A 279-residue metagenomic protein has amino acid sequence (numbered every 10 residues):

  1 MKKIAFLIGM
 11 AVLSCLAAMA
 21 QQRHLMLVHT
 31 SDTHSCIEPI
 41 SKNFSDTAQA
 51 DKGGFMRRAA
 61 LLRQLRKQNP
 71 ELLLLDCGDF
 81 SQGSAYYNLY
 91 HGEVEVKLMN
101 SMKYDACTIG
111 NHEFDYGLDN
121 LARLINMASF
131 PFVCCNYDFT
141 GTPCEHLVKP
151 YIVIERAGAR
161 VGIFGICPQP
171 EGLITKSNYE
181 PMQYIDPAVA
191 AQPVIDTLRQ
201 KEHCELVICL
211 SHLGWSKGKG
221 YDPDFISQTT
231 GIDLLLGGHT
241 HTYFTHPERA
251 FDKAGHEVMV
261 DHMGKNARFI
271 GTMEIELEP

Functional and structural regions predicted by a protein language model:
M1-Q22: Bacterial Sec-dependent N-terminal signal peptides
A20-P279: Acidic, metal/ion-coordinating pockets
